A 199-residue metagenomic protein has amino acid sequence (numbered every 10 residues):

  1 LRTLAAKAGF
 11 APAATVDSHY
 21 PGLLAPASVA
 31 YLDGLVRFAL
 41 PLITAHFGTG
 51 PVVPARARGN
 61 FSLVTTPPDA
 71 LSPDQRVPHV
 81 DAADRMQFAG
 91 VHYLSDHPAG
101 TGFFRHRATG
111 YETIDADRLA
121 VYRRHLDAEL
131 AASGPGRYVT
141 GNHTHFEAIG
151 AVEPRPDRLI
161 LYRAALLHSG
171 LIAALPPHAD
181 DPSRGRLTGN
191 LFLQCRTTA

Functional and structural regions predicted by a protein language model:
L1-N60, P67-P68, S72-Q75, G100-T101 (+2 more regions): Non-heme Fe(II)/2-oxoglutarate
F61-V64, L191-L193: Short beta-strand element of the conserved SAM-dependent methyltransferase core
A70-A173, P177-A199: Catalytic core of non-heme Fe(II) oxygenases with the double-stranded beta-helix
